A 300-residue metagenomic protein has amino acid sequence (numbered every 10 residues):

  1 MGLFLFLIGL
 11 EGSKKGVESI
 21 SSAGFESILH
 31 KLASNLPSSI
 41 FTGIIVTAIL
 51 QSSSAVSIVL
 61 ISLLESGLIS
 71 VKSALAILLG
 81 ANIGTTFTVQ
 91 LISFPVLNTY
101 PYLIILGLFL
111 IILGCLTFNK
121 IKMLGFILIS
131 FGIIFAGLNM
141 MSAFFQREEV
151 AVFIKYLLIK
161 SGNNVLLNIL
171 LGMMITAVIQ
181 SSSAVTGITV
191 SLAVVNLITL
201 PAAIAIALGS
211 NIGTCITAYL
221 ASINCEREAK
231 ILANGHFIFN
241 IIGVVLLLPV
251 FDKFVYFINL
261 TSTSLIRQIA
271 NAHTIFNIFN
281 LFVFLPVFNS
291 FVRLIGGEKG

Functional and structural regions predicted by a protein language model:
M1-E11, G43-T47, L106-L116, I129-M140 (+3 more regions): Hydrophobic core segments of alpha-helical transmembrane domains in multi-pass membrane transport and ion-translocation
M1-P37, I127-L170, L192, N196: Helix-loop-helix hairpins and the membrane-proximal interhelical loops of multi-pass alpha-helical transport proteins
F6, L10-K14, S22, V56-S57 (+9 more regions): Alpha-helical transmembrane segments of polytopic integral membrane proteins, especially the permease/helical cores
L10-S19, L60-E65, L110-K120, A218-E226: C-terminal ends of transmembrane helices
G12-I20, G24, Q90, M123-L124 (+6 more regions): Membrane-spanning helices that line or support transport/gating and their immediate boundary helices in channels
A23, S27, K31, N35 (+13 more regions): Alpha-helical transmembrane segments of multi-pass membrane proteins, especially transporters and channels
T47-L50, A55-N82, V89-P101, L106-G107 (+5 more regions): Membrane-interfacial helix-loop connectors
L138, F145-S161, C225-G300: Transmembrane alpha-helical segments and their short flanking loops that form helix-hairpins/helix-helix interfaces
